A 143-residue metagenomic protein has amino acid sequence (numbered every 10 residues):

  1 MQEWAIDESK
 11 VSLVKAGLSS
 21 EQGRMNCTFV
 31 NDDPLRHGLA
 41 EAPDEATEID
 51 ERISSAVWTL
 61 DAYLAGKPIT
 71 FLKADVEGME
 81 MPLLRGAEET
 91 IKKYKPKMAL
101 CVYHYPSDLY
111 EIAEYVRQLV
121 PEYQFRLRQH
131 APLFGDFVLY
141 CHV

Functional and structural regions predicted by a protein language model:
M1-V143: Phosphate/nucleotide-binding beta-alpha loop and adjacent structural elements of enzyme active sites
